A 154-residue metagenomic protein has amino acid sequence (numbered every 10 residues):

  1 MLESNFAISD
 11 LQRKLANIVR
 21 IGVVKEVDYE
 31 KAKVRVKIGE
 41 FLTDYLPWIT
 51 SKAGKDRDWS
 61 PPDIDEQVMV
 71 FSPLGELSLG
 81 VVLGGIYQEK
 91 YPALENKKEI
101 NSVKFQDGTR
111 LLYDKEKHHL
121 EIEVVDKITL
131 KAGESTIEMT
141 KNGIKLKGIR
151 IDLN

Functional and structural regions predicted by a protein language model:
M1-K117: Exposed beta-strand/loop interface patches that mediate assembly or binding
K37-G39, T140, K147: Generic beta-strand/beta-sheet core signal
Y91-I144, I151: Parallel beta-helix/beta-solenoid repeats that form elongated, surface-exposed shafts/blades used for receptor binding
N154: Mixed-charge, Lys/Arg-enriched low-complexity segments
